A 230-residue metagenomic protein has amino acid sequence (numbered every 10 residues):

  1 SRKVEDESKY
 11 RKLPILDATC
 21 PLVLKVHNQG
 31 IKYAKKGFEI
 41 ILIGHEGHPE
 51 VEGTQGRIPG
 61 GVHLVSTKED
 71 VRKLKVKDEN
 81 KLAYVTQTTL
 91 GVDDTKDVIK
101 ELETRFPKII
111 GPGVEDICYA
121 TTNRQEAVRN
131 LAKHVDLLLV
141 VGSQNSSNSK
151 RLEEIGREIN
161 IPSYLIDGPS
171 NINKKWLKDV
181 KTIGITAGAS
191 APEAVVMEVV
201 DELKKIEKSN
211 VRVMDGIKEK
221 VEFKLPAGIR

Functional and structural regions predicted by a protein language model:
S1-A187, E193-R230: The feature marks the mature, well-folded catalytic cores of soluble enzymes
